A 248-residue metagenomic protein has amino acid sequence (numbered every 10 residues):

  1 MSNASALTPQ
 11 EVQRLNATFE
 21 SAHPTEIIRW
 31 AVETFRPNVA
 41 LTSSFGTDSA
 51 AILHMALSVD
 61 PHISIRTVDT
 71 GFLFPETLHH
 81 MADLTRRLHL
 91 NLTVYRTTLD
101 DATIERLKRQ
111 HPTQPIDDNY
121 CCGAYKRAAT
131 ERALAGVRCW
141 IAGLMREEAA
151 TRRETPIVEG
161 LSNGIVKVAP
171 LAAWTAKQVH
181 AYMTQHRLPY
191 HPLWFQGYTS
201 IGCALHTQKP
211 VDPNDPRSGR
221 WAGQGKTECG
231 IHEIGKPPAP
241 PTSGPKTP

Functional and structural regions predicted by a protein language model:
M1-P248: Nucleotide-activated chemistry modules centered on ATP-dependent adenylation/adenylyltransferase
